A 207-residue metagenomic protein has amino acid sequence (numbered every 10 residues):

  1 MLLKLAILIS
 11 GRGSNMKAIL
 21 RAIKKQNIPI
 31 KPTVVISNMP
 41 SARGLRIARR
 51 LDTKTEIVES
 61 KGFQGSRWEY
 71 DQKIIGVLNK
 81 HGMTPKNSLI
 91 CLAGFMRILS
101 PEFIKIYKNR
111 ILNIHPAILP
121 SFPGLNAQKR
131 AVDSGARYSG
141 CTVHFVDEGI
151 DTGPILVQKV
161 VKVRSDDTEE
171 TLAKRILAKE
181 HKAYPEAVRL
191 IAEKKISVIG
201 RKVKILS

Functional and structural regions predicted by a protein language model:
M1-S207: One-carbon transfer enzymes
